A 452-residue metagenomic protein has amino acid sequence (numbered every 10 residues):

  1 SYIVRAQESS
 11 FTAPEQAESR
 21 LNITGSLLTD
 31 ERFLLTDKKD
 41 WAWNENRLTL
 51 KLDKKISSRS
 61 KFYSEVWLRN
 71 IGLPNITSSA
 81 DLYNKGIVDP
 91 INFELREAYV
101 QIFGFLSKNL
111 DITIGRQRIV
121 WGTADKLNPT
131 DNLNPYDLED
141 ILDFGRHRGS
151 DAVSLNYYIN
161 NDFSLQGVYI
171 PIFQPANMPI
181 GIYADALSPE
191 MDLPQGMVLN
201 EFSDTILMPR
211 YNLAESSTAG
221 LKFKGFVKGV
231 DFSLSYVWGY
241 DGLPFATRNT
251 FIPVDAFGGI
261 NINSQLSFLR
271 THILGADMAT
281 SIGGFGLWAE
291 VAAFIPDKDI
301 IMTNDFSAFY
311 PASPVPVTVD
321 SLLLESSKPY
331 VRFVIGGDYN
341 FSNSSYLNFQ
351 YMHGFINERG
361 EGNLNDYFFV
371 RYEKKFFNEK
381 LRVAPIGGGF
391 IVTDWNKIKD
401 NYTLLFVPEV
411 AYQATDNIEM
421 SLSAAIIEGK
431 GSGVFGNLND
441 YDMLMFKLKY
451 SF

Functional and structural regions predicted by a protein language model:
S9-T36, S60-S64, V383-P385: Transmembrane beta-strand segments of Gram-negative outer membrane beta-barrel proteins
L21, S58-F62, K108-I112, D162-L165 (+5 more regions): Repeated loop/turn-to-beta-strand initiation elements of outer-membrane beta-barrel proteins
G25-E31, S64-L68, I114-R116, G167-P171 (+7 more regions): Transmembrane beta-barrel strands of outer-membrane/channel proteins
A42-N46, I91-R96, H147-D151, E215-A219 (+7 more regions): Residues that define the transmembrane beta-barrel architecture of outer-membrane proteins
L48-K54, E97-I102, V153-Y157, L221-G225 (+8 more regions): Residues on the lipid-exposed face of transmembrane beta-strands in outer-membrane beta-barrel proteins
D53-D185, K228, G429: Outer membrane beta-barrel
V237-G239, A279-T393: Detector for outer-membrane/organellar transmembrane beta-barrel domains, recognizing the amphipathic beta-strand
L438-F452: Outer-membrane beta-barrel "beta-signal"
